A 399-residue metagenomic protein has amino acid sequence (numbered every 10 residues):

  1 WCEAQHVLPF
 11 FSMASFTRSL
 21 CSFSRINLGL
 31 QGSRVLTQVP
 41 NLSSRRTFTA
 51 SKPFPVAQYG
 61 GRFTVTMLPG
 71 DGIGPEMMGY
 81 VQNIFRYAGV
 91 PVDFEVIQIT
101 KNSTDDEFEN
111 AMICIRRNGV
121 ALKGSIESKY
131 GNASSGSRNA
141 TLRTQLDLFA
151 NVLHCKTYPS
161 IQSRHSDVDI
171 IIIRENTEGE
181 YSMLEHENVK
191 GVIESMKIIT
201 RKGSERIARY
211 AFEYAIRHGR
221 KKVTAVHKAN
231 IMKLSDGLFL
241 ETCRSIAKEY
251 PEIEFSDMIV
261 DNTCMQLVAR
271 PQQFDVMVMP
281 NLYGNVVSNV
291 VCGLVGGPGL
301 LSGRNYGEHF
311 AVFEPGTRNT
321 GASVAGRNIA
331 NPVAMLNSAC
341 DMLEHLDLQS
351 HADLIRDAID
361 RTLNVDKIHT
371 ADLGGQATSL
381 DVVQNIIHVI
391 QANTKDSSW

Functional and structural regions predicted by a protein language model:
C2-A57: N-terminal mitochondrial targeting presequence
T66-Q82, V189-D261, Q273: Glycine-rich phosphate/diphosphate-binding loop of Rossmann-like nucleotide-binding domains
D71-G74, G119, I173, A211 (+5 more regions): Buried hydrophobic positions in well-ordered alpha/beta secondary-structure cores of metabolic enzymes
R86, V90, R117-V120, T144-N151 (+10 more regions): Generic secondary-structure signature for well-ordered alpha-helical cores
V90-M112, L267: N-terminal beta-loop-helix "entrance" segment that forms/cooperates in small-molecule cofactor or anionic ligand
N102-K197, L282: N-terminal glycine-rich phosphate/adenylate-binding segment common to multiple enzyme folds
N110, M183-N188, V192-A225, A229-M232 (+2 more regions): Glycine-rich phosphate/pyrophosphate-binding loop and the adjoining helix
L267-K367: Glycine-rich phosphate/nucleotide-binding loop
